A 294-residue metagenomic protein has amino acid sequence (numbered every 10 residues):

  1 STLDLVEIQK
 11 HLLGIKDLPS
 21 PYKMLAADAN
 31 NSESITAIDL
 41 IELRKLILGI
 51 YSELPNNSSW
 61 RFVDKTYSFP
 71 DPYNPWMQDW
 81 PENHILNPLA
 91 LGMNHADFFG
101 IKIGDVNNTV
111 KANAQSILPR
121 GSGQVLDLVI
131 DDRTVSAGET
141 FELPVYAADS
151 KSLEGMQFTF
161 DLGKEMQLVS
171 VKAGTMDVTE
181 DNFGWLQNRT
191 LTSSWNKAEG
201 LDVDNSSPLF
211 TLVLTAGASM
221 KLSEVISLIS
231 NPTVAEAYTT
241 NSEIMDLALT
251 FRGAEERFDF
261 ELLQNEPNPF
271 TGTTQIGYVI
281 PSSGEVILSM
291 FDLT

Functional and structural regions predicted by a protein language model:
T2-L3, E33-I38, V106: Glycine-aliphatic tripeptides that mark coil-to-beta-strand junctions in extracellular and membrane proteins
L3, M24-A26, I101: Transmembrane beta-barrel architecture of outer membranes
D4-G14, L46: Glycine-rich, acidic and aromatic/proline-enriched surface loops and short helix-turn segments that act as binding
V6, I41, K45, Y51-Q264: Acidic, low-complexity intrinsically disordered segments
L13-S20, L48-L54: Short loop/beta submotifs within extracellular cysteine-rich repeat domains
M24-S34: Short, recurring structural edge motifs at helix starts
N31, K164, L293-T294: Short, ordered coil/turn segments that flank beta-strands lining enzyme active or ligand-binding pockets
A254-T294: Short loop/turn motifs at secondary-structure boundaries
